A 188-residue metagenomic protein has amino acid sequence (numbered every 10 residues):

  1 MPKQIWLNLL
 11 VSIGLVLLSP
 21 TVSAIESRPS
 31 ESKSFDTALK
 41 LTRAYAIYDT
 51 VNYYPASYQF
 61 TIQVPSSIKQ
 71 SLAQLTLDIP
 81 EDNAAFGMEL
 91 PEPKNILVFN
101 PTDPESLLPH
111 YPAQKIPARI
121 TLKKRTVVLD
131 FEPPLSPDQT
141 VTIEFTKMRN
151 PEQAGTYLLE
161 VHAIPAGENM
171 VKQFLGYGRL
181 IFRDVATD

Functional and structural regions predicted by a protein language model:
M1-L10: Bacterial N-terminal signal peptides that target proteins for export
L10-S19: Bacterial N-terminal signal peptides
T21-I68, A186-T187: Serine/threonine-rich, low-complexity linker/repeat segments that form flexible spacers/stalks
A44-I47, Q59-T61, P112-K115, T126-D130 (+1 more regions): Short structured motifs
I62-V64, K69-S71, K147-D188: Helix-rich interaction surfaces within compact, conserved domain-sized segments that mediate assembly or partner
L72-P109: Solvent-exposed beta-hairpin/edge-strand motifs
P104-Q139: Extended, solvent-exposed segments with strong compositional bias
P133-E152: Low-complexity, intrinsically disordered segments enriched in Ser/Thr together with acidic residues
